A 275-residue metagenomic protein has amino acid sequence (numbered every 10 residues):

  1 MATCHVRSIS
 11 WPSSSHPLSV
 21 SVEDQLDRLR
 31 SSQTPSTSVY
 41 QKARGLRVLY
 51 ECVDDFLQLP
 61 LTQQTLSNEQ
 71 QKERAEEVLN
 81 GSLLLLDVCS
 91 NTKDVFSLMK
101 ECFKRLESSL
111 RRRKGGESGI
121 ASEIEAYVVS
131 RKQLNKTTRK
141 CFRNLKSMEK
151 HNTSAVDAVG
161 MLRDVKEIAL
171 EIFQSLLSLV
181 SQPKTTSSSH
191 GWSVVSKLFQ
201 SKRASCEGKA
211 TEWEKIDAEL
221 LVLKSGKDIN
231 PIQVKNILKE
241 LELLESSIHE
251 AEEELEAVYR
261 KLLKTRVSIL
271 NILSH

Functional and structural regions predicted by a protein language model:
M1-H275: Long, contiguous alpha-helical bundle segments
